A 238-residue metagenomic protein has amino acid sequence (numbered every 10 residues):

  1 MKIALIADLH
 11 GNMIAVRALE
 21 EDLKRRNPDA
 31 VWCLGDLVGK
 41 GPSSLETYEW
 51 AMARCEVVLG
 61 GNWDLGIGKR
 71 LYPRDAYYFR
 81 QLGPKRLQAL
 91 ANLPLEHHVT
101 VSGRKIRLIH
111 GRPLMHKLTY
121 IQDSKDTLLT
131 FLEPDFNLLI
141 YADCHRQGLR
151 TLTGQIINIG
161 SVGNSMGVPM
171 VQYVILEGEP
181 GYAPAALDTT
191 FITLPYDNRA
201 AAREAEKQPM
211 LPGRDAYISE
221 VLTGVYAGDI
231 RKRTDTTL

Functional and structural regions predicted by a protein language model:
K2-A91: Core catalytic region of metal-dependent phosphoesterases/phosphodiesterases, especially metallo-beta-lactamase-like
K2-H10, K105-R112, I156-G160, F191: Active-site-proximal beta-strand elements of phosphoester/diester hydrolases
H10-A15, G39-P42, W63-G68, H116 (+2 more regions): Active-site environment of divalent metal-dependent phosphoester hydrolases
L23-P28, V101-S102, L132-D135, I175: Glycine-rich phosphate-binding loop signature in dinucleotide/nucleotide-binding domains
W32, V57-L59, I109, I140 (+1 more regions): Hydrophobic/aromatic beta-strand patches that form the interior of the parallel beta-sheet core in alpha/beta enzyme
L90-D126, L132-D135: Internal, conserved structured core segments that host functional sites
Q122-V162, V171-Y173: Anionic-ligand binding region
T151-L238: Acidic, His/Gly-rich catalytic cores of divalent-metal-dependent hydrolytic chemistry
